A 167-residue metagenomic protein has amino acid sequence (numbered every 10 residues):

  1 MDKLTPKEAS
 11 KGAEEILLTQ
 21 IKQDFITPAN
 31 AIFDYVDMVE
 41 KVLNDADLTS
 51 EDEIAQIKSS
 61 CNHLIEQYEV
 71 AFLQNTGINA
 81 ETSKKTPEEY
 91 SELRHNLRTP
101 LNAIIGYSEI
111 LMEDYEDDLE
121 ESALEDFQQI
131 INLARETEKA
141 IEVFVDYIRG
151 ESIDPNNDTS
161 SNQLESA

Functional and structural regions predicted by a protein language model:
M1-T5: Interdomain "switch/hinge" adjacent to the Bergerat
P6, S10-Q20, A29-E66, I78-E88 (+3 more regions): Histidine phosphotransfer helical core of two-component systems
E69, E142: A short, exposed helix-loop element centered on a Lys and neighboring polar residues
